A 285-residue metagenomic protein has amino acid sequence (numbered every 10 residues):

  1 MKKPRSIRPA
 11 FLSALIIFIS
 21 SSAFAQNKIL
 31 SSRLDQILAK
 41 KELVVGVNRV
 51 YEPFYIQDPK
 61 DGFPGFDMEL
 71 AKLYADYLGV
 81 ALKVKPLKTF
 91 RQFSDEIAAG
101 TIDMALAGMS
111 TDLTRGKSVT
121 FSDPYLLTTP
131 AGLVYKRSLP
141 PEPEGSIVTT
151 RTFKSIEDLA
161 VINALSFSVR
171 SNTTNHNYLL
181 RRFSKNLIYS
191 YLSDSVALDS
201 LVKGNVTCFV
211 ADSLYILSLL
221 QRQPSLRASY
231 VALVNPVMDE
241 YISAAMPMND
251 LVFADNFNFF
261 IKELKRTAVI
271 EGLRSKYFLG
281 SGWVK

Functional and structural regions predicted by a protein language model:
Q26-K28, E69-Y77, K136-F153, A164-S166 (+2 more regions): Extended ligand-binding regions for polar small-molecule ligands
Q26-M109, L113, K117: Extracytoplasmic small-molecule ligand-binding "clamshell" domains of the periplasmic binding protein/Venus flytrap
E42-V47, P64, I147-N172: Short loop->beta-strand "edge-of-pocket" segments that line small-molecule binding or catalytic clefts across diverse
R49, L126-V134, L139-P141, S213-I261 (+1 more regions): Periplasmic-binding protein-like
K72, D76-P86, N163-A164, L180-S193: A local structural motif
Y74, I97-A98, L159, S200-V202 (+2 more regions): Hydrophobic residues within well-ordered alpha-helices
K83-D95, T152-S155, Y189-D199: Short helix-initiation/N-cap motifs at beta->coil->alpha
R91, G108-S118, N177-R181, L198-M238: A ligand-binding cleft/hinge motif common to bilobed small-molecule-binding domains
